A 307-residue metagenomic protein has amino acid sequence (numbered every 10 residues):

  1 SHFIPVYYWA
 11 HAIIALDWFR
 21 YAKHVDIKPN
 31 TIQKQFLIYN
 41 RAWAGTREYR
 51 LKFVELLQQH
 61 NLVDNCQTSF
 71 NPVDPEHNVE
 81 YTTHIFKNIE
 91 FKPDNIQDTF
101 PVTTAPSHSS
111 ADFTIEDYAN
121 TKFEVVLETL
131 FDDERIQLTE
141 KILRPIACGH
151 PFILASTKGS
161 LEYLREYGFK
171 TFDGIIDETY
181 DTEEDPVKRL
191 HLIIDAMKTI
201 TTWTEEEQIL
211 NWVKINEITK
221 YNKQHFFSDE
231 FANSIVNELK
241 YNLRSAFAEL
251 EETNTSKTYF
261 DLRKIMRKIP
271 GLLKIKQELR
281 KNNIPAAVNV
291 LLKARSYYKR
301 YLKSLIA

Functional and structural regions predicted by a protein language model:
S1-D112, Y118-V126, R135-I275, Y298 (+1 more regions): Pol beta-like nucleotidyltransferase catalytic core
T129: Flexible loop residues that form catalytic and substrate-binding hotspots at small-molecule/glycan-binding clefts
D132: Active-site loop signature of alpha/beta-hydrolase-fold enzymes
G271-K293, K299-A307: Low-complexity, charge- and small-residue-enriched intrinsically disordered regions
